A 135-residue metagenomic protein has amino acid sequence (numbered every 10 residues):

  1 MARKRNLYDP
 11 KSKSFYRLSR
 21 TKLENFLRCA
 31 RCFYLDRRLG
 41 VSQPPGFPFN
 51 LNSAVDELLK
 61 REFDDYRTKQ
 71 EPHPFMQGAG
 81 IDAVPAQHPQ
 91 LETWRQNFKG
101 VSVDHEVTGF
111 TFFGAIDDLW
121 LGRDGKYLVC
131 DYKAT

Functional and structural regions predicted by a protein language model:
M1-K126: Metal-dependent nuclease catalytic cores that hydrolyze phosphodiester bonds in DNA/RNA, characterized by
Y132-T135: Short beta-strand-loop-alpha-helix junction that forms the active-site gateway of nucleic-acid-processing nucleases
